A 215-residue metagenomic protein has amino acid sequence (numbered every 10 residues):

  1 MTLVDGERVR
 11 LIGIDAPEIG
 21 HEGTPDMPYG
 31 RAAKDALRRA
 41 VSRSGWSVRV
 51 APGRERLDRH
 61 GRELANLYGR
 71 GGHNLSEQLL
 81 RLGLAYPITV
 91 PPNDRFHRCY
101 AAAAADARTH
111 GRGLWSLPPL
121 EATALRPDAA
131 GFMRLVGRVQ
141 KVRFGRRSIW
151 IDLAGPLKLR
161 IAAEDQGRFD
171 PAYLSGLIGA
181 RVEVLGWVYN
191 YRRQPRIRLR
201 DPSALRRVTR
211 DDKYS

Functional and structural regions predicted by a protein language model:
M1-S215: Small beta-barrel nucleic-acid-binding modules, primarily SNase/OB-fold domains and secondarily Tudor-like barrels
